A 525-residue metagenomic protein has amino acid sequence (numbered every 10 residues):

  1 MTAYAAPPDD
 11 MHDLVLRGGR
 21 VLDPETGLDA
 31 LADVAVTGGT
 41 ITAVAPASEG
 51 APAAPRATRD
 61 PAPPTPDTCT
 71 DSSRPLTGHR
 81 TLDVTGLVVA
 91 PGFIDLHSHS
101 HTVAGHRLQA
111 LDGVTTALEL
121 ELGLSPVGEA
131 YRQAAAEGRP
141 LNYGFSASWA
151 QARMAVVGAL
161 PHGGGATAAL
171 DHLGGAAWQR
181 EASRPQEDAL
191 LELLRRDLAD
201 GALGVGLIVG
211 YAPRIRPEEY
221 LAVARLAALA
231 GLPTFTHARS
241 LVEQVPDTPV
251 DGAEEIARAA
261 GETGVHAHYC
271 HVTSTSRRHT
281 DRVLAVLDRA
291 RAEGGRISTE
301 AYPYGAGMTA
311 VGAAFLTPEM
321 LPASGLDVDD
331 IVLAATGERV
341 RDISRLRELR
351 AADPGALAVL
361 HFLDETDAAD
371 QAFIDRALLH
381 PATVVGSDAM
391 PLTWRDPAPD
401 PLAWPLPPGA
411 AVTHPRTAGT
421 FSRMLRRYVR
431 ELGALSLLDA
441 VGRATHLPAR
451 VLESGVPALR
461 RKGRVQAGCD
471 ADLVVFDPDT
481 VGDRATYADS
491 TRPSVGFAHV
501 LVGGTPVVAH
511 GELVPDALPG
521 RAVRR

Functional and structural regions predicted by a protein language model:
M1-S73, A458-L459, T480-Y487: N-terminal metal-binding scaffold of metallo-dependent hydrolase/deaminase domains
G19, V34, G39, G86 (+12 more regions): Divalent metal-coordination and catalytic microenvironments
L22-D33, D364-D367, E431-G442, A449-T491: Acidic, glycine-enriched loop/beta-strand segments at the rims of small-molecule binding/catalytic pockets
C69, R74-G138: Metal-associated gating/positioning segment near the N- to mid-region
R107-G128, P140-Q151, L198-A212, G231-V242 (+3 more regions): Divalent metal-dependent hydrolysis catalytic cores, especially in the metallo-beta-lactamase
A155-R214, A257-G261, H266, C270-L437: Active-site neighborhoods of metal-dependent hydrolases
Q179, E187, R195-E254: Divalent metal-binding pocket/active-site signature
D375-V384, D388-M390, R395-P408, A471-P519: C-terminal cap of metal-dependent C-N hydrolases
